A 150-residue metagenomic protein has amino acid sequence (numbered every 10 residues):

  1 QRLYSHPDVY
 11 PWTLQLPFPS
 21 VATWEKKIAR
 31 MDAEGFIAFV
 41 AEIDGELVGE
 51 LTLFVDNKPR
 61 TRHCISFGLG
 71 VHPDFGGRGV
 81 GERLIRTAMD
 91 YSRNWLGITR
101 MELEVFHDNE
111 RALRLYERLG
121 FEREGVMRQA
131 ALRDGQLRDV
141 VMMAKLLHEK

Functional and structural regions predicted by a protein language model:
R2-L16: Helix-loop element at the rim of GNAT/NAT acetyltransferase active sites that forms part of the acceptor-substrate
T13-D74, I85-R86, Y91, L146-E149: Acetyl-CoA-dependent GNAT
G45, G79, G135: Conserved G/P- and acidic residue-centered "switch" motifs that form tight phosphate/ATP-binding loops in soluble
R78, E82-R83, N94, H107-G125: Conserved active-site alpha-helix within GNAT-family acetyltransferase domains
I85, S92-E104: Conserved GNAT acetyl-CoA-binding A-motif
E102-V105, E117-R138: Conserved catalytic-core motifs of GNAT/GCN5-like acyltransferases
Q136-K150: Terminal substrate-recognition subdomain of acyl/acetyltransferases
